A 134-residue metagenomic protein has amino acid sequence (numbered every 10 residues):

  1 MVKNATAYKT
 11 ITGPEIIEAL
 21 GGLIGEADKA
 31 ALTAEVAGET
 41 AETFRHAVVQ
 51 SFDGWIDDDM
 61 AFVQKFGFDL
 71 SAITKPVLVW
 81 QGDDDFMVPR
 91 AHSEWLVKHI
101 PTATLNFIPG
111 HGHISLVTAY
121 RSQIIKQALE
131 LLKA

Functional and structural regions predicted by a protein language model:
M1-F68: Alpha/beta-hydrolase
F66, P76, A103-T104: Secondary-structure boundary/capping positions in well-ordered alpha/beta enzyme cores
S71-T74, H99-I100: Short, conserved loop/helix-junction motifs that constitute active-site signature segments in enzyme catalytic cores
I73, V79-Q81, D85: Short beta-strand/loop motif that positions the catalytic acidic residue of the alpha/beta-hydrolase fold
Q81, H92, H113: Histidine-centered active-site/metal-ligand motif
F86-H92: Conserved alpha/beta-hydrolase "acid-adjacent" motif
T102-A134: Catalytic active-site module of serine/aspartate enzymes centered on a nucleophile-bearing elbow/loop
